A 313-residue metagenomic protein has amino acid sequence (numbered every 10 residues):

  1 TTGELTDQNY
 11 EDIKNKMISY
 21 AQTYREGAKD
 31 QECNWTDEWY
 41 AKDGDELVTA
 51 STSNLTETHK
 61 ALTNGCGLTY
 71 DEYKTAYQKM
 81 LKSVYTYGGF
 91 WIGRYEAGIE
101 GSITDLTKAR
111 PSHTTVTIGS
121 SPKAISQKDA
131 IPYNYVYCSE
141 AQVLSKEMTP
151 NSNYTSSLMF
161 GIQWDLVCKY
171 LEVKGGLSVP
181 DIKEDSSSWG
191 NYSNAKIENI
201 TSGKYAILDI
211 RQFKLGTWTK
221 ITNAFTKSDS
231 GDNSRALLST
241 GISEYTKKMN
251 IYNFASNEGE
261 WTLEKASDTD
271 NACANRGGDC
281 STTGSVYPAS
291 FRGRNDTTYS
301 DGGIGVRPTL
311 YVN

Functional and structural regions predicted by a protein language model:
T1-G3: Post-signal peptide N-terminal segment of secreted/secretory-pathway proteins
L5-N253, V312: Short aromatic-cysteine micro-motif
D12, E26-A28, N34-E38, L55 (+2 more regions): Surface-exposed recognition segments
